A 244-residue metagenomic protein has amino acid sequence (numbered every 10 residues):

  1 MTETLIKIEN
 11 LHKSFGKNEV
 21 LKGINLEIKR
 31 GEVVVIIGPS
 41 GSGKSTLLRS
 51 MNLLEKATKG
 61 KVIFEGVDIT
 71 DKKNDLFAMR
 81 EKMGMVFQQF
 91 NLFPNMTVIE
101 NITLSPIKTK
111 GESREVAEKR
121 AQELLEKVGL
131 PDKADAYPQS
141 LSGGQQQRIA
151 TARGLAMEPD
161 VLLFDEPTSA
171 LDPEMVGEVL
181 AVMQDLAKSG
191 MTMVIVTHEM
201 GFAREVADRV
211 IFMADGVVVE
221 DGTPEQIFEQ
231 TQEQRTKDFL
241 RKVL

Functional and structural regions predicted by a protein language model:
E3-P224: ABC family nucleotide-binding domain
A214-D215, D221, E225-L244: C-terminal boundary and immediately downstream tail of ABC-type ATPase nucleotide-binding domains
